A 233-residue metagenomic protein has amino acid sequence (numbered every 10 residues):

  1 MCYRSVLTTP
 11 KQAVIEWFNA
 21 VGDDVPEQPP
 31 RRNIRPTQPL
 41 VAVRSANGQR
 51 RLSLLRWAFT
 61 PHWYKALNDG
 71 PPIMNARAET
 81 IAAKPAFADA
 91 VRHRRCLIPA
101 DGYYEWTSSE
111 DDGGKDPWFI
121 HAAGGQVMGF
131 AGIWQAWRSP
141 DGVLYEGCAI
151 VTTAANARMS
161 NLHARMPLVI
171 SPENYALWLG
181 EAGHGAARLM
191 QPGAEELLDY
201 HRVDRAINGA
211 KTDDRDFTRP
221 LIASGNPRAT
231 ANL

Functional and structural regions predicted by a protein language model:
M1-L233: Short linear sequence motif anchored by a di-proline
